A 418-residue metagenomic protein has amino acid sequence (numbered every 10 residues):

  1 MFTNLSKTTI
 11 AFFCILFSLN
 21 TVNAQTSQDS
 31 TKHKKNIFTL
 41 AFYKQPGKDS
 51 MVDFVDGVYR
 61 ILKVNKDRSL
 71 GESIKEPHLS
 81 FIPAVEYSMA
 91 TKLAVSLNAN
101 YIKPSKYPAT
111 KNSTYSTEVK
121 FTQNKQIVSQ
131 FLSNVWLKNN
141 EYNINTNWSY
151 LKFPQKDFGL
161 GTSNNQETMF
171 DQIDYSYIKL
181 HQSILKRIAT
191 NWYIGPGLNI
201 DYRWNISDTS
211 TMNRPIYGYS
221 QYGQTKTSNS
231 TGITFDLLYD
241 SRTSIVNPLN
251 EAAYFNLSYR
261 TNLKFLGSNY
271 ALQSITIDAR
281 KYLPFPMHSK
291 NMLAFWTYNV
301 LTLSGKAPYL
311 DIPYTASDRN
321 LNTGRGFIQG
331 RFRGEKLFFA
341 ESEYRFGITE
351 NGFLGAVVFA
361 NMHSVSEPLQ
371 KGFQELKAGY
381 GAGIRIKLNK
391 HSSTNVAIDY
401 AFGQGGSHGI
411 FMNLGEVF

Functional and structural regions predicted by a protein language model:
M1-T31, L283: Bacterial Sec-dependent N-terminal signal peptides
T26-E141, N145, G223-N250, I348-F353 (+3 more regions): Outer-membrane beta-barrel initiation region
L70-F81, V85-N229, R331, N395-A397 (+1 more regions): Gram-negative/organellar outer-membrane beta-barrel architecture
F81-P83, Y115-V119, I144-W148, I194-L198 (+8 more regions): Membrane-embedded beta-strand positions of outer-membrane beta-barrel proteins
I102-K106, K120-Q126, L151-Q155, R203-N205 (+7 more regions): Sequence/structural signature of outer-membrane beta-barrel proteins
K156-L160, W204-S210, N269, G305-P313 (+1 more regions): Outer-membrane beta-barrel and related beta-rich outer-membrane complex signature in Gram-negative bacteria
N205, T209-T231, H288-K290, A316 (+3 more regions): Outer-membrane beta-barrel transmembrane domain signature
T243-T349, L354: C-terminal outer-membrane beta-barrel translocator/porin domains of Gram-negative envelope proteins and their
